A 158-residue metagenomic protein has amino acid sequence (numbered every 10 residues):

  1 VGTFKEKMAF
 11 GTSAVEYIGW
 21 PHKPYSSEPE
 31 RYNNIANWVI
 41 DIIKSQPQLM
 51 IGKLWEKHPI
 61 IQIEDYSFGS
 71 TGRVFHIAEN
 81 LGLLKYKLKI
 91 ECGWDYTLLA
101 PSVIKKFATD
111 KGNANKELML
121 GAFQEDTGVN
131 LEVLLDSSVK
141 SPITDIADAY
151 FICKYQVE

Functional and structural regions predicted by a protein language model:
V1-E158: Phosphate- and other anionic-substrate recognition elements at nucleic-acid/protein interfaces
